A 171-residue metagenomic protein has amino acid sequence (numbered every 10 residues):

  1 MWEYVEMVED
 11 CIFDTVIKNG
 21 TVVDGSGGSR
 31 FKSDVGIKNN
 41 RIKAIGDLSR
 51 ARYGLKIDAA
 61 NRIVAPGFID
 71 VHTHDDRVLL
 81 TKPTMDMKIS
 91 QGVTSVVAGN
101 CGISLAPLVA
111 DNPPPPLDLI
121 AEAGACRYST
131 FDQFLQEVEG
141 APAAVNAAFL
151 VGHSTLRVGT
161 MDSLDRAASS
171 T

Functional and structural regions predicted by a protein language model:
W2, V8-V16, T21-G67: Histidine-rich, glycine-flanked metal-binding segment
V16, G36, D70, V97 (+1 more regions): Structured core elements
V23, K32, D58, I69 (+4 more regions): Generic, ordered loop/turn and secondary-structure boundary motif
S26, G46, R77-L79, V97: Activation segment
K38, H74, G99: Acidic/polar N-terminal loop/beta-strand segments that form early-domain functional surfaces
G54-L55, D76, P107-L108: Short Asp/Glu-rich motifs
V64-M87: Di-metal (Zn2+ and/or Mg2+/Mn2+) metal-binding site signature of metallo-dependent hydrolases with the MBL/beta-CASP
T81-T171: Divalent-metal coordination cores built from histidine and acidic residues
